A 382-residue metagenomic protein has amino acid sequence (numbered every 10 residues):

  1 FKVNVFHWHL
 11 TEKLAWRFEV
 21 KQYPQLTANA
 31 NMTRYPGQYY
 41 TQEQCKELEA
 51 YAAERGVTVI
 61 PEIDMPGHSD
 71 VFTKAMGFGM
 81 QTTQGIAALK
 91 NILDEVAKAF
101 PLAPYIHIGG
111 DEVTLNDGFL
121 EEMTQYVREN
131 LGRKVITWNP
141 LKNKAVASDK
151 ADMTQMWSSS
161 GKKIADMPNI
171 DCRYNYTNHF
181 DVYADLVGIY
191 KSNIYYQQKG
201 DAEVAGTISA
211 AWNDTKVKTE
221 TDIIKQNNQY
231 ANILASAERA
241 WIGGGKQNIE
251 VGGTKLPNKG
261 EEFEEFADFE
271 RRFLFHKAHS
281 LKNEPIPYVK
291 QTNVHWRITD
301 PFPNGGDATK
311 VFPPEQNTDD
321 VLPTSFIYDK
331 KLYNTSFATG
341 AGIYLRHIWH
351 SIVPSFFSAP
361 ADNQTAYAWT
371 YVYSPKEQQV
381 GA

Functional and structural regions predicted by a protein language model:
F1-N130: Substrate-binding cleft of carbohydrate-active enzyme catalytic domains
N4-W8, V59-I63, I106-I108, V135-T137 (+3 more regions): Hydrophobic faces of well-ordered beta-strands that scaffold small-molecule active sites in alpha/beta enzyme cores
T11-K13, D64-H68, D111-V113, P140-N143 (+3 more regions): Active-site beta-loop-alpha junctions enriched in small/polar residues
S148-K150, S158-N293: Flexible, acidic glycine-rich loops studded with aromatic residues
F273-I348: Accessory carbohydrate-binding/adhesion or oligomerization-edge regions at the termini of glycan-active proteins
L345-D362: Edge strands and adjacent loops of beta-rich recognition modules
P360-Y373: Short beta-strands within extracellular/lumenal beta-sheet-rich domains
Y373-S374, Q378-A382: Aromatic-lined ligand-binding clefts that engage carbohydrates, nucleic acids, or primary amines
